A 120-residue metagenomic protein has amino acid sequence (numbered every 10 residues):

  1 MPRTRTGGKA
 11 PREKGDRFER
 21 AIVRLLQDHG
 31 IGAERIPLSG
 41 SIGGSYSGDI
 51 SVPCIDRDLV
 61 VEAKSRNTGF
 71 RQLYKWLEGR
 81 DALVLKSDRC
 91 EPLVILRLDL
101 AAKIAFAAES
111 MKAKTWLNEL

Functional and structural regions predicted by a protein language model:
M1-L120: Catalytic phosphate/metal-binding cores of nucleic-acid and nucleotide-processing enzymes, i.e., regions that mediate
